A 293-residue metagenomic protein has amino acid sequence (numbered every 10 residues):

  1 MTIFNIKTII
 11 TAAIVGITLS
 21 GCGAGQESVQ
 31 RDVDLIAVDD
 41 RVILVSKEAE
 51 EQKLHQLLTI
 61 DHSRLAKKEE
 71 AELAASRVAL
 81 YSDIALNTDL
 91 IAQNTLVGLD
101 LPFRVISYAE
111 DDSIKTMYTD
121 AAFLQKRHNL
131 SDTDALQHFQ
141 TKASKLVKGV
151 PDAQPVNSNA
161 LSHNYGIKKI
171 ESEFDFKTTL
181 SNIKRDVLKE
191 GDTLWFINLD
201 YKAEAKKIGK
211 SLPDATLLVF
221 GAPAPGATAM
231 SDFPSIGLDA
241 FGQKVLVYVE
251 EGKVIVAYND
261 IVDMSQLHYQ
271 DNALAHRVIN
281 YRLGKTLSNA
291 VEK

Functional and structural regions predicted by a protein language model:
M1-I10: Bacterial N-terminal signal peptides that target proteins for export
I9-I17: Sec-dependent N-terminal signal peptides
S20-G21: C-terminal motif of bacterial Sec signal peptides marking the signal peptidase cleavage site
R31-L35, L124-A135, K168-F174, Q266-A273: Second-shell loop/turn segments in exported
E50-F103, S181, K189-V245, N280: Ser/Thr-rich, low-complexity intrinsically disordered terminal regions
R104-K126, A240, K244-D271: Beta-strand/loop substructures that line and gate deep hydrophobic ligand-binding cavities in soluble
E110-V150: Hydrophobic alpha-helical segments and helix pairs
A135-T179: Surface-exposed beta-loop interaction hotspot
